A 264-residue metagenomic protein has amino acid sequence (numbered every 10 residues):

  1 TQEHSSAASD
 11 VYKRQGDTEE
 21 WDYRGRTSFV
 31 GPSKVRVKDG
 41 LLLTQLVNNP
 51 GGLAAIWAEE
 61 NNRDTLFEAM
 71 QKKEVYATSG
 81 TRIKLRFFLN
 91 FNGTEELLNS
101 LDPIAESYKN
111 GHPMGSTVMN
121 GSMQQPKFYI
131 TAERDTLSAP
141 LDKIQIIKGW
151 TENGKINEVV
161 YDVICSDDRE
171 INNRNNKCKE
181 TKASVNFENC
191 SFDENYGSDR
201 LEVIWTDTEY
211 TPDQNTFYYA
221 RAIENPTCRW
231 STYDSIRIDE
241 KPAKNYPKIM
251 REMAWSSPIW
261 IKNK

Functional and structural regions predicted by a protein language model:
T1-A8, Y12: Single conserved hydrophobic/aromatic residue that forms the stacking wall/gate of nucleotide- or nucleobase-binding
G16-S28, P32-Q124, S138, K143 (+2 more regions): Catalytic cores of secreted or luminal carbohydrate-active enzymes
Y129-S138: Short amphipathic, basic-aromatic surface patches that mediate peripheral association with negatively charged
N153-V163: Surface-exposed loop/edge segments in extracytoplasmic proteins
D167-I204: Extended, solvent-exposed segments with strong compositional bias
Q214-E224: Short, aromatic- and glycine-rich surface loops/edge beta-strands on solvent-exposed regions
I223-T232: Short acidic/polar inter-strand loop motif in beta-rich domains
M253-S256: Short Trp-Ser/Thr-centered turn/loop motifs at beta-strand boundaries
